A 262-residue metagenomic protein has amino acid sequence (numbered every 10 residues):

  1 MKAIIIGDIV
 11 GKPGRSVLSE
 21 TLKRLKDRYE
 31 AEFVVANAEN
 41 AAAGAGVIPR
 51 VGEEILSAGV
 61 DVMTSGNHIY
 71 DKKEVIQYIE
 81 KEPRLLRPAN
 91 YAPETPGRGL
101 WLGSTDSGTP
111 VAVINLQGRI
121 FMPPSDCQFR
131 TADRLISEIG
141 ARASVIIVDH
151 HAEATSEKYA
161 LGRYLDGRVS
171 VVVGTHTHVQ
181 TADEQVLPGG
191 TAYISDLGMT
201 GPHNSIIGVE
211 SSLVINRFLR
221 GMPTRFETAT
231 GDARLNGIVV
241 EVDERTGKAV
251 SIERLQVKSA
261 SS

Functional and structural regions predicted by a protein language model:
M1-S262: Acidic, metal/ion-coordinating pockets
